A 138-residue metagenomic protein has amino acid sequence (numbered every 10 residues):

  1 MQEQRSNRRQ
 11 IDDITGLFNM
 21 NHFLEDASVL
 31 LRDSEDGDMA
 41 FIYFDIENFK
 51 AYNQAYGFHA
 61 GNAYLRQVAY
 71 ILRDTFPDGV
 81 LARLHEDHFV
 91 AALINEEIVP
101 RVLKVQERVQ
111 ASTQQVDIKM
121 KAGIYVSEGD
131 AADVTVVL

Functional and structural regions predicted by a protein language model:
M1-Q4: Juxtamembrane or sensor-core-proximal signal-transducing alpha helices that couple sensory domains to cytosolic
S6-A40, E47-D74, A82-E86, V90-A91 (+1 more regions): Conserved long alpha-helical elements within nucleotide-processing catalytic cores of c-di-GMP signaling and class III
F41, Q67-G129: GGDEF/GGEEF active-site signature
Q54, I94, V137: Surface loops and adjacent helix of pleckstrin homology
F58, Q106, S127-L138: Catalytic-core segments of nucleotide cyclases and related cyclic-nucleotide turnover enzymes
